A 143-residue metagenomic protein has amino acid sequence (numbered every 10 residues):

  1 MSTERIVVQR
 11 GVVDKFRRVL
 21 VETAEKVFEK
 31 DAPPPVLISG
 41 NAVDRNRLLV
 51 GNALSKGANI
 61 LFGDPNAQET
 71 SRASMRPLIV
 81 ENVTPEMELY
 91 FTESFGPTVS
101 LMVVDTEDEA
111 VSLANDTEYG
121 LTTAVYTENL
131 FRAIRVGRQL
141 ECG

Functional and structural regions predicted by a protein language model:
M1-R5, R18-L48, P65-S74, F91-G96: Flexible, acidic loop-helix segments that line cofactor/substrate-binding pockets
R5-V12, I79: Short beta-strand and adjoining strand-loop segment in the mid-core of the Rossmann-like NAD(P)-dependent dehydrogenase
V7-Q9, L20, A53, P97 (+1 more regions): Residue-level signal for inorganic ion chemistry
G11-V13, T23-E25, L37, V43 (+5 more regions): Domain-wide signal for the mature, well-folded portions of proteins, strongly enriched in nucleus-encoded organellar
K15, V19, R45-N52, L78 (+2 more regions): Alpha-helical scaffold segments in soluble metabolic enzymes
F16-D31, V50, L54-G57, M87 (+2 more regions): Structural signal for hydrophobic packing residues in well-ordered secondary-structure cores of soluble enzyme domains
I60-G63: General beta-strand structural signal in soluble alpha/beta enzymes
A67, S74-G143: Conserved C-terminal structural/oligomerization subdomain of aldehyde/semialdehyde dehydrogenase
